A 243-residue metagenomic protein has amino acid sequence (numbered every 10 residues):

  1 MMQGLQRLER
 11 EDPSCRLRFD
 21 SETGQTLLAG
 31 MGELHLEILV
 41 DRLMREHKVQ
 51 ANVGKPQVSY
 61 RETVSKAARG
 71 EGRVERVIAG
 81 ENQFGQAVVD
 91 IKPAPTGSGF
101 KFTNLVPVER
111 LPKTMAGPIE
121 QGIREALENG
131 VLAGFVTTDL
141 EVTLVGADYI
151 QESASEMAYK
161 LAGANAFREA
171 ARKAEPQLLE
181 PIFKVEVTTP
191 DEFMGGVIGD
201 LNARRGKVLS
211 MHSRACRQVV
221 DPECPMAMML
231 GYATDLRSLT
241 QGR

Functional and structural regions predicted by a protein language model:
M1-R243: Accessory interaction regions appended to the cores of large information-processing enzymes
